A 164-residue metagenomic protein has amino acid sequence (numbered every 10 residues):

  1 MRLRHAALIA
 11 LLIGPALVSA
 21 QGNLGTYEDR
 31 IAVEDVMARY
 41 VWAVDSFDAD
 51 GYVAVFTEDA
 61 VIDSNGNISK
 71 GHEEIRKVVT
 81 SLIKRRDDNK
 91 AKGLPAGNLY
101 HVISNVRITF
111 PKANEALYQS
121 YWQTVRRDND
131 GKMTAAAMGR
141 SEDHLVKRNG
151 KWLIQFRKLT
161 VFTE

Functional and structural regions predicted by a protein language model:
M1-A7: Bacterial N-terminal signal peptides that target proteins for export
L11-S19: Hydrophobic h-region of N-terminal signal peptides that target proteins for export in Gram-negative bacteria
V18-S46, D50-E58, E73: Short, low-complexity N-terminal intrinsically disordered segments enriched in polar/charged residues
Q21-N23, Y27, K90-E164: A beta-strand edge to alpha-helix "cap/lid" segment located at domain peripheries
D29, V33, D45, I68 (+2 more regions): Aromatic-acidic/polar surface patches that form glycan- and anion
A49-Y121: A solvent-exposed, acidic/Ser-Thr-rich amphipathic alpha-helical stretch
